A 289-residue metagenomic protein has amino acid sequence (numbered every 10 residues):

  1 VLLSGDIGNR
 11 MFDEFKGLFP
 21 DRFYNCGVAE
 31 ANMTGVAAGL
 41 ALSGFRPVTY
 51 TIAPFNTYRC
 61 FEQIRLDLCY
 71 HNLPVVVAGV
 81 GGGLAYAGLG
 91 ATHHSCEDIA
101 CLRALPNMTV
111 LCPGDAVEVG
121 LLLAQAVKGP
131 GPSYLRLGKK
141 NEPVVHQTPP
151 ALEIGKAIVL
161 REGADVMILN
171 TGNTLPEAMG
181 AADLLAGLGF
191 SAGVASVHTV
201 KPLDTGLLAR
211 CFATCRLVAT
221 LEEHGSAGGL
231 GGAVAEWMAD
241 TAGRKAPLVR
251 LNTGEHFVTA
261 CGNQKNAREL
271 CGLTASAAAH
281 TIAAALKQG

Functional and structural regions predicted by a protein language model:
V1-R136, N141, A151: Thiamine diphosphate
G8-G17, M33, Y86-A87, G138-G289: Thiamine diphosphate
